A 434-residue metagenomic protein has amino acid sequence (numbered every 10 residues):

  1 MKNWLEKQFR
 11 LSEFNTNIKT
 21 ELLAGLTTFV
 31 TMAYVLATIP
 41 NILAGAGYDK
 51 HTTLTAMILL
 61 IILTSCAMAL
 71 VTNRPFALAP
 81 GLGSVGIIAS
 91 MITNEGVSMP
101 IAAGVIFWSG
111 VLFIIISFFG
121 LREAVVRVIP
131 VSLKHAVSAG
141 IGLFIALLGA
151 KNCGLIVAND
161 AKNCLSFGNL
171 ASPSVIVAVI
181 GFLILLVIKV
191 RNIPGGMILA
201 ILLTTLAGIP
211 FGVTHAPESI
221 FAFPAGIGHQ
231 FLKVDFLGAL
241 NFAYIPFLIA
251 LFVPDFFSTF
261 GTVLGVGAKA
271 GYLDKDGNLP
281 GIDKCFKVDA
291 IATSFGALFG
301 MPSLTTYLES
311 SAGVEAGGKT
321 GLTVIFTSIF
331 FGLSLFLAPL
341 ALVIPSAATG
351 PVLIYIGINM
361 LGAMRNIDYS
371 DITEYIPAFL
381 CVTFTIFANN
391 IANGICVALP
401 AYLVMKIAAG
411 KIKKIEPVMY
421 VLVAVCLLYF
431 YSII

Functional and structural regions predicted by a protein language model:
M1-T52, N163-F167, L199-D283, C426-L428: Helix-loop-helix hairpins and the membrane-proximal interhelical loops of multi-pass alpha-helical transport proteins
K2-I39, L60, P80-I141, A268-M364: Helix-loop-helix junctions within the multi-pass membrane cores of secondary transporters/permeases
L26-A33, L70, A146, A150 (+2 more regions): Hydrophobic/aromatic residues within the transmembrane alpha-helices of Major Facilitator Superfamily
G47-C66: Loop-to-helix transition at the N-terminal end of transmembrane alpha-helices
K50-H51, F76, M99, I391: Membrane-helix interface/capping residues of multi-pass secondary transporters
I62-L82: Juxtamembrane transmembrane-helix boundary signature
E95-P210, T214, I325-I434: Membrane-embedded alpha-helical modules
